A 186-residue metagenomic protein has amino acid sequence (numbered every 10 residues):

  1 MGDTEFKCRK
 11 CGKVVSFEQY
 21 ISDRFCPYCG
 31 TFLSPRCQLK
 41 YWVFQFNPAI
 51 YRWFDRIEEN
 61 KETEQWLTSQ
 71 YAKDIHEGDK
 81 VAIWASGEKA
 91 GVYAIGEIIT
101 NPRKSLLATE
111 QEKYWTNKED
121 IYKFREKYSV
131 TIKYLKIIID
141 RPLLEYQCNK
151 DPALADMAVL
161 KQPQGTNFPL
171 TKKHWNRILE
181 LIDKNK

Functional and structural regions predicted by a protein language model:
E5, D23: Residues immediately within or flanking Cys/His clusters that coordinate Zn2+ in small zinc-binding modules
C8-C11, C26-C29: Short cysteine-rich clusters marking metal-coordination/redox-active sites
K10-E18: Short Cys/His-rich zinc-binding micro-motifs
F17, R24, T31, R36-E77 (+2 more regions): Compositionally biased, charged N-terminal/linker segments
K89-I95: Short, Lys/Arg- and Gly-enriched loop/turn segments at beta-strand edges
E97-F168: Aromatic- and Lys/Arg-enriched surface recognition patch
